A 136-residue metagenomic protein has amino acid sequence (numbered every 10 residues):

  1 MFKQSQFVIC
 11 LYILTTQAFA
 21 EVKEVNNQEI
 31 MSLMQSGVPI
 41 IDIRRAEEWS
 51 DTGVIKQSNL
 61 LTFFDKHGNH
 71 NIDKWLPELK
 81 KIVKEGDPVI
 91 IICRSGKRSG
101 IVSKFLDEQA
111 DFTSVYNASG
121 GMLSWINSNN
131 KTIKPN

Functional and structural regions predicted by a protein language model:
F2-C10: Sec-dependent signal peptide recognition, specifically the positively charged N-region followed immediately by
F2-K3, T16-S36, E47-P88, K97-N136: Rhodanese-like catalytic fold shared by cysteine-dependent sulfurtransferases and DSP/PTP-type phosphatases
P39-R44: Short hydrophobic beta-strand that contains or immediately precedes a catalytic carboxylate
I92-C93: Short, surface-exposed ligand- or partner-binding patches at beta-edge/loop junctions that are enriched in aromatics
